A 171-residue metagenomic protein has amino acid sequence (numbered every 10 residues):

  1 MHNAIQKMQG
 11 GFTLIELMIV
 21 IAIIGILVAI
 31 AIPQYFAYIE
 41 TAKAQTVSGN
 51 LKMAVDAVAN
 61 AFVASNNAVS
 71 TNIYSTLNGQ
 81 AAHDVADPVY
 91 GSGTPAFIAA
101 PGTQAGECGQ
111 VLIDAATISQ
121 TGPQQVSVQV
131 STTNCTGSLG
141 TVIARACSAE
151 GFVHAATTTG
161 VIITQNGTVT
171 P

Functional and structural regions predicted by a protein language model:
M1-F12: N-terminal leader/signal peptides at the extreme start of proteins
M18-Q34: Alpha-helical hydrophobic helix detector
E40-V69: Membrane-proximal N-terminal amphipathic helix
N60-P171: Periplasmic/extracellular, small/polar-rich flexible segments of pilin-like filament-forming proteins
